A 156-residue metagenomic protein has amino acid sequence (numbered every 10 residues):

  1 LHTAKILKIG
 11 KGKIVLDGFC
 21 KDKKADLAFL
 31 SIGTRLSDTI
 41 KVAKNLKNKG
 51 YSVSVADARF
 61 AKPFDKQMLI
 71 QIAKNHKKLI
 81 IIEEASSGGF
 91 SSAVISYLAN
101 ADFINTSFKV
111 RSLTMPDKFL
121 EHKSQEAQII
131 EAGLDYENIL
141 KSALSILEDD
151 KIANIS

Functional and structural regions predicted by a protein language model:
L1-S156: Thiamine diphosphate
